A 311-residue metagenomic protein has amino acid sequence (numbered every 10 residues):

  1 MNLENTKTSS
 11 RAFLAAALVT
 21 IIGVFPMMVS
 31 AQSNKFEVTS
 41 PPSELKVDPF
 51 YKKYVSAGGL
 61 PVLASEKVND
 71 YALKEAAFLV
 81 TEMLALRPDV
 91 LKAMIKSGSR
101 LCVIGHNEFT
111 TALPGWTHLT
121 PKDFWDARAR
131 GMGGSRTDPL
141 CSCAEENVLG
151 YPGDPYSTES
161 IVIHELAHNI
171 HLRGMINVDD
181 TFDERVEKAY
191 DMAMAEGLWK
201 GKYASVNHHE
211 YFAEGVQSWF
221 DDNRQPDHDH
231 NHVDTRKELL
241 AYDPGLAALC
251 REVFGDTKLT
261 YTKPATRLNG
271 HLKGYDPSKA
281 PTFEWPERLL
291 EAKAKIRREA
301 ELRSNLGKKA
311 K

Functional and structural regions predicted by a protein language model:
N2-A17: Bacterial N-terminal signal peptides that target proteins for export
A15-P26: Bacterial N-terminal signal peptides
V29-S33: Boundary at the C-terminal end of the N-terminal hydrophobic targeting segment
V47-D48, K53-Y54, R185-A189, R297-A310: Ser/Thr/Asn(+Pro)-rich, low-complexity disordered segments
P49-F50, A57-L60, V68-G197, D229-H232: Acidic/His-rich structured neighborhood in mature extracellular/periplasmic domains
Y54-S56, M94-S97, A204-Y211: Extracellular/periplasmic catalytic domains that process cell-envelope and extracellular macromolecules
D183-Y242: An amphipathic alpha-helical core segment
V216-K311: Pan-zinc metallopeptidase signature
